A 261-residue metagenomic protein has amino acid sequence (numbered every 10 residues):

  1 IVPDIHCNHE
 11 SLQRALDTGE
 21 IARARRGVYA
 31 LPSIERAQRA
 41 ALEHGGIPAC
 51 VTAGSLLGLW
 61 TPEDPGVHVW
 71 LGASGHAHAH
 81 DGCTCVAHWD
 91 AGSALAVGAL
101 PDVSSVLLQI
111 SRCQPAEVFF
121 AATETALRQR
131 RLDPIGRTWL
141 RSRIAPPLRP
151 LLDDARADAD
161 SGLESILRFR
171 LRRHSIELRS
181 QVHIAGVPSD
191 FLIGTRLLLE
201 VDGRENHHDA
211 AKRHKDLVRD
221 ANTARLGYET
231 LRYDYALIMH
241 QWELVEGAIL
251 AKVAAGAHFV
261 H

Functional and structural regions predicted by a protein language model:
I1-I144, A254-H261: Short gly/ser-rich loop at a beta-strand->alpha-helix junction or flexible surface loop bordering the NTP-binding
L127-H261: Surface segments flanking catalytic/ligand-binding clefts of nucleic-acid enzymes
